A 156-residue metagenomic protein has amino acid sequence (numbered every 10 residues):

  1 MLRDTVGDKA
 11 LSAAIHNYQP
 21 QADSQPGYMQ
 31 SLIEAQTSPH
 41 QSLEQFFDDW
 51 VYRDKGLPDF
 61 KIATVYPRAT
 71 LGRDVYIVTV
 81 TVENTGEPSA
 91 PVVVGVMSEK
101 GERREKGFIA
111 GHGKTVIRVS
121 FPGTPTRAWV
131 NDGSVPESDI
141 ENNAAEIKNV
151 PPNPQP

Functional and structural regions predicted by a protein language model:
M1-D74: Amphipathic alpha-helical substructures
A13-N17, D48, V93-V96, G107-A110 (+1 more regions): Composition- and surface-driven signal marking solvent-exposed, interaction-prone regions in large proteins
I15, I33, I62-V65, I77 (+4 more regions): Weak global preference for isoleucine
P39, L43-E44, P67-N131: Beta-strand-rich binding/interaction modules
D132-N143: Short acidic/polar inter-strand loop motif in beta-rich domains
K148-P156: Low-complexity, Pro/Ser/Thr- and charge-rich linker/hinge segments at domain boundaries
